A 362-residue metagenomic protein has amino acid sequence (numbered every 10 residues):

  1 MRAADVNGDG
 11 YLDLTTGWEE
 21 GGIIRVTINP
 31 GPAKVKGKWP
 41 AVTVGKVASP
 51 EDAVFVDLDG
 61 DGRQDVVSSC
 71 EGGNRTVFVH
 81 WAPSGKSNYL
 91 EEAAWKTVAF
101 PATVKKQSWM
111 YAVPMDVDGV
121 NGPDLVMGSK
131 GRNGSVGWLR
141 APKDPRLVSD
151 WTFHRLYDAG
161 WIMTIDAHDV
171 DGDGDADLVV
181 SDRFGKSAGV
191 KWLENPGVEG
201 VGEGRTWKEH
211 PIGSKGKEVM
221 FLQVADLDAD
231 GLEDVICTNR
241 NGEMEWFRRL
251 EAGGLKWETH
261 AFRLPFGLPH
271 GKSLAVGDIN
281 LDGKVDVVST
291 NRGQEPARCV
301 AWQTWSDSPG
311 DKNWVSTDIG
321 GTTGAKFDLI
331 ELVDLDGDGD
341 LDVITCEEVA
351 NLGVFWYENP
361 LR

Functional and structural regions predicted by a protein language model:
M1-R362: Beta-propeller-forming repeat regions
